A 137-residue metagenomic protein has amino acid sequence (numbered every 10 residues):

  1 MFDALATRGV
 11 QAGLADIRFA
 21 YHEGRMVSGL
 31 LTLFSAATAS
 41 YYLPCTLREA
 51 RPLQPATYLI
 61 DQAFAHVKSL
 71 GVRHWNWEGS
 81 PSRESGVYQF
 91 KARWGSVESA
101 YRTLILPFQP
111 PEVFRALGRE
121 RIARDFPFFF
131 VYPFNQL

Functional and structural regions predicted by a protein language model:
M1-P52: A conserved beta-strand-loop-helix scaffold within acyl/acetyltransferase catalytic domains
L5, A63, V87: Aromatic/hydrophobic pocket-lining residues that form π-stacking "cages" and hydrophobic walls in ligand
R8, H66, L70: Active-site catalytic microenvironments for nucleophilic, acid-base chemistry
A36, P55-T57, Y132-L137: Short flexible/disordered coil segments
R51-A65: Conserved acetyl-CoA-binding loop-helix of GNAT-fold acetyltransferases
L70-L137: Active-site/acyl-donor-binding loops of N-acyltransferases
